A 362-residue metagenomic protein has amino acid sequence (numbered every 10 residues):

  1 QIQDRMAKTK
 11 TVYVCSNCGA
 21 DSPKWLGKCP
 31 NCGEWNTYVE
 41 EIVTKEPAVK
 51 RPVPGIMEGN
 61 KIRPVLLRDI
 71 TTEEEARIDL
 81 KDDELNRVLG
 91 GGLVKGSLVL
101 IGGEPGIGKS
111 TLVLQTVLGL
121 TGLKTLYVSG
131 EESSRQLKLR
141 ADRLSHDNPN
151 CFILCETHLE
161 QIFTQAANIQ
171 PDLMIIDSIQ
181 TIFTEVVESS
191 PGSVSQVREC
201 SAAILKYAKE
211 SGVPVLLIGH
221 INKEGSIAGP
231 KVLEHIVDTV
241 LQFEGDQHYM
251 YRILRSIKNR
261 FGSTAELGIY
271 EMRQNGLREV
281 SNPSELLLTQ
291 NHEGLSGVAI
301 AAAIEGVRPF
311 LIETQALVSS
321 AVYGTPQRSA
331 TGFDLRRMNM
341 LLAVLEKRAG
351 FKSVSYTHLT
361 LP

Functional and structural regions predicted by a protein language model:
V12, L26: Residues immediately within or flanking Cys/His clusters that coordinate Zn2+ in small zinc-binding modules
C15-C18, C29-C32: Short cysteine-rich clusters marking metal-coordination/redox-active sites
Y38, K45, I169, Q180 (+1 more regions): Conserved P-loop NTPase
P54-L144, F163: The Walker A/P-loop phosphate-binding site
E75, N150-L154, E185-R198, P326-D334: Flexible beta-alpha connector loops of hexameric P-loop NTPases
V128-D172, S178-V187: Nucleotide-state-sensitive switch-loop elements of NTP-binding domains
Q196-V215: Substrate-engagement module of ASCE P-loop NTPases
Y356-P362: Conserved small/polar residues in nucleotide/adenosyl-binding loops
